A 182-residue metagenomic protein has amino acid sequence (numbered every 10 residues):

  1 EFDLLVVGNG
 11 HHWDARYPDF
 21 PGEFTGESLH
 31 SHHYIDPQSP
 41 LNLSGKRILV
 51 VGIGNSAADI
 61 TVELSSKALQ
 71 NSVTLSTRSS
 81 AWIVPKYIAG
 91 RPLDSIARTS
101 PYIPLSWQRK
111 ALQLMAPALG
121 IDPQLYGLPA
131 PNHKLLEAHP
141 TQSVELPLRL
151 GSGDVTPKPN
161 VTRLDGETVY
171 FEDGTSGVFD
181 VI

Functional and structural regions predicted by a protein language model:
E1-N55, D59-A81, K86-Y87, P101-I182: Flavin (primarily FAD) cofactor-binding/catalytic cores of flavoenzymes
A89-L93: Short secondary-structure boundary/capping segments
A97-R98: Basic, ligand-binding patches in group-transfer machinery, especially extracytoplasmic/periplasmic segments
